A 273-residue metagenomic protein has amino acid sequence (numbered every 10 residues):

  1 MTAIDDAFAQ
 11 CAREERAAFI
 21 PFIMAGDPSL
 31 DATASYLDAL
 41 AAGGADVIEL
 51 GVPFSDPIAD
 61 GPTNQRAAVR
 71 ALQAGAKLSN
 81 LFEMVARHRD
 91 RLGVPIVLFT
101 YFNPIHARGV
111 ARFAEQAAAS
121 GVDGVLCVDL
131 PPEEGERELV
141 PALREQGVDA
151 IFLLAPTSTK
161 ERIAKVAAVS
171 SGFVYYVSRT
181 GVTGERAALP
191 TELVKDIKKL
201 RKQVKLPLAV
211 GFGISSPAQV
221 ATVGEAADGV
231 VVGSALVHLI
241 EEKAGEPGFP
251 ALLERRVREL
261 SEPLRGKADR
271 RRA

Functional and structural regions predicted by a protein language model:
M1-C11, L30, D56-R66, Q73-R87 (+6 more regions): Active-site-adjacent beta->alpha loops and helix N-cap segments on the catalytic face of soluble alpha/beta enzymes
E14-I20, R91-Y101, L143-L153, R201-F212: Short beta-strand/loop segments at the ligand-binding rim of alpha/beta enzyme cores
P21, L40, G51, A117 (+3 more regions): Conserved, mostly hydrophobic/aromatic
I23-M24, F99-R108, P131, L154-S158 (+1 more regions): Glycine-rich beta-to-alpha transition loops that act as phosphate-gripper elements at the mouths of alpha/beta enzyme
L30-A42, S158-A168, V210, I214-V230: Catalytic cores of alpha/beta
Y36, A41, V52-F54, Q65-L130 (+1 more regions): Active-site beta->alpha loop and helix N-cap motifs at the rims of alpha/beta catalytic domains
A45-S55, V122-L126, L130-E134, V174-G184 (+2 more regions): Glycine-rich phosphate-binding active-site loops on the catalytic face of alpha/beta enzymes
K198-L206, S215-E225, G229-A273: Alpha/beta catalytic cores of nucleotide-metabolism and tRNA/nucleoside-modifying enzymes
